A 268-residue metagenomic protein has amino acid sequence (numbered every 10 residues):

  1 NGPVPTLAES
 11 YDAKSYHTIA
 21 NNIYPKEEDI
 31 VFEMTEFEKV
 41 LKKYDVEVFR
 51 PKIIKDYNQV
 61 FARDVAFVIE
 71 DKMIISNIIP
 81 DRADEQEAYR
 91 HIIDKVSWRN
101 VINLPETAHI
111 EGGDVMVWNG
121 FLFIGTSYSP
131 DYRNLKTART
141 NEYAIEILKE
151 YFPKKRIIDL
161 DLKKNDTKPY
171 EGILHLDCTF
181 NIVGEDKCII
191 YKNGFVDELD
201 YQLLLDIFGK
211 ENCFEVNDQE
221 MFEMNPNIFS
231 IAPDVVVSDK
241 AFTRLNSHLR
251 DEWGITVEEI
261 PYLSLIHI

Functional and structural regions predicted by a protein language model:
N1-I266: The feature marks the mature, well-folded catalytic cores of soluble enzymes
